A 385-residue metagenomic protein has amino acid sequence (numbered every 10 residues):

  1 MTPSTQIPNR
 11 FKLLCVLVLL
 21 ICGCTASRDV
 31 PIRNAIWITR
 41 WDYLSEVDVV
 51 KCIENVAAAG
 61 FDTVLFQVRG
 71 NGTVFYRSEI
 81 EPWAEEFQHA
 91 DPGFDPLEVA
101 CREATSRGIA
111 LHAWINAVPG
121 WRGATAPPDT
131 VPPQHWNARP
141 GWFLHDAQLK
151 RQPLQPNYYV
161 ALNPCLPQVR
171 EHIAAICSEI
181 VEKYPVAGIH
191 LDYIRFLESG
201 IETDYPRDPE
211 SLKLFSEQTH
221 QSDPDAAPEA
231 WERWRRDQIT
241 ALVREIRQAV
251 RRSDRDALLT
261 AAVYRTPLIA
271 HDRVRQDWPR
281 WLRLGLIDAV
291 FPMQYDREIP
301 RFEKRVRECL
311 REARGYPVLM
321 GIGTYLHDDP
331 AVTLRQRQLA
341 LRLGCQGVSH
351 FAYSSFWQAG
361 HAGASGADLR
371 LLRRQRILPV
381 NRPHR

Functional and structural regions predicted by a protein language model:
S27-D48, V263, Y325: Boundary/entry segment of secreted carbohydrate-active catalytic domains
P31-R33, Y43, A113, V118-K183: Active-site-adjacent "subsite" loops/lids of carbohydrate-active enzymes
Y43-A58, E85-R107, D237-R244: Aromatic- and glycine-enriched glycan-recognition loops and surfaces that form the carbohydrate-binding subsites
D48-T73, K183-Y184, L286-A289, G347: Catalytic domains of carbohydrate-active enzymes, especially glycoside hydrolases
F61-F94: Aromatic-lined carbohydrate-binding/catalytic grooves of carbohydrate-active enzymes
R77-Q88, P119-L154, Y193-P224: Aromatic- and acidic-residue-enriched segments that line the glycan-binding/catalytic groove of carbohydrate-active
E210-D329: Glycoside hydrolase catalytic-domain groove-lining segments
L286-F302, C309, Y316-R385: Substrate-binding cleft of secreted/luminal carbohydrate-active enzymes
